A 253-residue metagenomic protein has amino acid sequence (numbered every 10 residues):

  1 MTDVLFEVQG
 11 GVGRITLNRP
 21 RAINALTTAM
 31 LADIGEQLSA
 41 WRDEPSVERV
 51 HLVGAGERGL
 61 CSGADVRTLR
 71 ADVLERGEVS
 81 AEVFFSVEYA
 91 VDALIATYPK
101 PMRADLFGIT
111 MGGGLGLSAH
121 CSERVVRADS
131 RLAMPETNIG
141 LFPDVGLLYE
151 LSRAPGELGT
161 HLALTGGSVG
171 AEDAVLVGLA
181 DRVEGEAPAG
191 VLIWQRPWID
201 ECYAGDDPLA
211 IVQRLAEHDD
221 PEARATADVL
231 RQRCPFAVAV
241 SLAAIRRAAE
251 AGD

Functional and structural regions predicted by a protein language model:
M1-V53: Conserved CoA-thioester-binding segment of acyl-CoA-metabolizing enzymes
I15, R19, D33-I34, L52 (+6 more regions): Terminal peptide-recognition signature
G54-A90, N138-G140: Glycine- (often His-adjacent) and acidic-residue-rich active-site loop that binds/positions the CoA thioester
V66-L74, C121-R127, L148, A154: A glycine- and small-aliphatic-rich helix-loop capping segment at beta-alpha/alpha-beta transitions that lines
I95-I139, L162, G166, A171: Glycine-rich beta-to-alpha active-site loop
V145-E186: Contiguous mid-protein beta-loop-alpha structural module that forms a pocket-lining wall or clamp of enzyme active
L162-A163, S241-A244: Short alpha-helical scaffolding segments that buttress acidic/His motifs in well-ordered protein cores
L176-A237, A244: Amphipathic alpha-helical blocks and their helix-capping loop/short-beta junctions
